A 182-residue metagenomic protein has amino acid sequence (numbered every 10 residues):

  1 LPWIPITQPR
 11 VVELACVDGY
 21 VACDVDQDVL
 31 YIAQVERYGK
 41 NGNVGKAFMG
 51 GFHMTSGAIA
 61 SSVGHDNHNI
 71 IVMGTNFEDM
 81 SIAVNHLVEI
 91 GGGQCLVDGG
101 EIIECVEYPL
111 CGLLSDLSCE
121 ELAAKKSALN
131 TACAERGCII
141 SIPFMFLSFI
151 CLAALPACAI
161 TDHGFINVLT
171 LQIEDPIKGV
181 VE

Functional and structural regions predicted by a protein language model:
L1-A33, Y38-K40, A153-D162: Hard-cation-handling environments
V11-V17, F52-T55, E78: Short amphipathic alpha-helical surface micro-motifs
D24, V72-T75: Alpha-helix N-cap/loop-to-helix boundary motif
L30, A47-N67, M73, M80 (+2 more regions): Catalytic centers of hydrolytic enzymes
V35-G51: Short amphipathic alpha-helix segments
G39, F77-E78: Short, glycine/serine-rich, charged loops/turns that create anion-binding and catalytic segments at active sites
